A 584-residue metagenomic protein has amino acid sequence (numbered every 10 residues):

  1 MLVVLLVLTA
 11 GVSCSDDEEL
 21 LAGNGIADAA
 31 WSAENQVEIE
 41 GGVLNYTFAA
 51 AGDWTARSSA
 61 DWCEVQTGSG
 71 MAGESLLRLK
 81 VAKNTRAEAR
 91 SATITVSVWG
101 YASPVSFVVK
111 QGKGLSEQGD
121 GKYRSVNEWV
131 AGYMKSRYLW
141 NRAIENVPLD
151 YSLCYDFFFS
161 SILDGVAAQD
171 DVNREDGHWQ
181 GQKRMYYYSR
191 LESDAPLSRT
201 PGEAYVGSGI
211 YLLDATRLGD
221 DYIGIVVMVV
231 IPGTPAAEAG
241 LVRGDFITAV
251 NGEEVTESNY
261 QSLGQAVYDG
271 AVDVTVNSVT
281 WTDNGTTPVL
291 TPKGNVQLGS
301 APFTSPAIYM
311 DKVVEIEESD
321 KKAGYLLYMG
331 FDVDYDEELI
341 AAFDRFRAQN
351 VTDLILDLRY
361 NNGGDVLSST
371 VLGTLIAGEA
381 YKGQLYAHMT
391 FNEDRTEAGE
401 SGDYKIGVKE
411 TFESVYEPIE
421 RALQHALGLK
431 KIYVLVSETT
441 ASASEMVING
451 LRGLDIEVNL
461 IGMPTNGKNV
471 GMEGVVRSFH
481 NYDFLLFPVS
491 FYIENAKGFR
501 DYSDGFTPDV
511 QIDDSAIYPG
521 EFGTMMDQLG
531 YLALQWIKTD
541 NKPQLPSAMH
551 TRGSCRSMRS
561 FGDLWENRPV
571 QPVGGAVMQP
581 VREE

Functional and structural regions predicted by a protein language model:
L6-E34, W99-R124: Bacterial Sec-dependent N-terminal signal peptides
E18-L20, G25-S58: Solvent-exposed, low-complexity, repeat-rich "mucin-like" stalks and linkers
A49-R78: Surface-exposed binding patches on compact interaction domains or structured appendages
A82-E88: Short, surface-exposed loop/turn segments at beta-strand-coil junctions that are enriched for proline with nearby
K83, V98-G100, S278-T280: Surface-exposed loop/turn motifs at beta-strand-loop junctions within extracellular Ig-like and Fibronectin type III
E88-G100: A short beta-strand micro-motif common to beta-rich folds, especially ectodomain repeats
L115-L354, S368, G378, R552-E584: Flexible, low-complexity junctional segments that flank or bridge functional domains
A323-L326, G330-A341, R345-D353, N362-E584: C-terminal "post-core" interaction segments
